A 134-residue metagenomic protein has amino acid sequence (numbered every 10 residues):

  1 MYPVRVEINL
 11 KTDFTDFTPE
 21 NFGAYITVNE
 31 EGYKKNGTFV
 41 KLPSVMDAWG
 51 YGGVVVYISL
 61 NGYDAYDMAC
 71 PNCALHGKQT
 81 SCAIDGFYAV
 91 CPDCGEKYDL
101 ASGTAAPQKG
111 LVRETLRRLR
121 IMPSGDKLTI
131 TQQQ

Functional and structural regions predicted by a protein language model:
M1-A83, R117-Q134: N-terminal pre-ligand scaffold of iron-sulfur
L60-N61, C94, S102: Acidic/polar residues in short coil/turn loops that connect beta-strands within repeat-based beta-sheet scaffolds
P71, C91-P92: Cys/His/Pro-rich metal-binding microdomains
H76, K97-L100: Secreted/processed peptides and extracellular or luminal domains of membrane proteins
I84-Y88: Short secondary-structure subsegments characteristic of cysteine-rich extracellular domains
A89, L100-Q133: Polybasic, low-complexity binding patches
